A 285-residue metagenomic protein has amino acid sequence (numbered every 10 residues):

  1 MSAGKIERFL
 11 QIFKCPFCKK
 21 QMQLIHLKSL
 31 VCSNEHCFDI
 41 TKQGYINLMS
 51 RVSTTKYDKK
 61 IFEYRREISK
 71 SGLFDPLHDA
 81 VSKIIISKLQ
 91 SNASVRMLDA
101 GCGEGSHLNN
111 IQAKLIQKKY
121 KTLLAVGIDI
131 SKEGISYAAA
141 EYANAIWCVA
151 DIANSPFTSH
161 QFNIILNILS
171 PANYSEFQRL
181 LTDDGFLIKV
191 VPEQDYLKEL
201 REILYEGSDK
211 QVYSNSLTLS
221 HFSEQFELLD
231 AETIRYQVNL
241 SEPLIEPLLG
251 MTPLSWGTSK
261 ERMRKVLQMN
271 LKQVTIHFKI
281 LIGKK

Functional and structural regions predicted by a protein language model:
M1-T54: N-terminal auxiliary segments of SAM/dcSAM-dependent transferases
L10-Q11, T233-K285: Conserved Class I S-adenosyl-L-methionine
T55-A80, I84: Class I SAM-dependent methyltransferase Rossmann-like catalytic core, especially the SAM/SAH-binding loop
A93-G103: Conserved class I S-adenosyl-L-methionine
E104-K119: Conserved SAM-binding loop of SAM-dependent methyltransferases across substrates and taxa, primarily the Class I
A143-S155: Conserved SAM-binding strand-loop segment of SAM-dependent methyltransferases
A153-I164: A short acidic, Gly/Pro-enriched loop at the edge of an enzyme's catalytic core that lines a small-molecule cofactor
G185-Q194: Conserved beta-strand signature within the Rossmann-like core of class I S-adenosyl-L-methionine
